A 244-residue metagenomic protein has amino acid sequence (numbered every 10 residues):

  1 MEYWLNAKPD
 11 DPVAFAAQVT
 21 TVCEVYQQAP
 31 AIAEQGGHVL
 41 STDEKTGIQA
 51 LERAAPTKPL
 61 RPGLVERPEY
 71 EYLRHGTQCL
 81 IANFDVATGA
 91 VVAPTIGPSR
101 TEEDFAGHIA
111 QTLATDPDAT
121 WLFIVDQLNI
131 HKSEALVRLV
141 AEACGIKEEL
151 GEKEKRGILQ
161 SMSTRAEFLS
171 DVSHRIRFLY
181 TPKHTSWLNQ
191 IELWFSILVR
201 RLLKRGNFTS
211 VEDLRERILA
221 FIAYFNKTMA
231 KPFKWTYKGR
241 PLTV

Functional and structural regions predicted by a protein language model:
M1-R74, V244: Charge-mixed, compositionally biased segments that are often intrinsically disordered regulatory tracts
G36-G37, A119-T120, V172-R177: Short glycine-/polar-rich loops that comprise or flank the Walker A/P-loop and associated switch/sensor motifs
S41-D43, N83, G89, I109 (+5 more regions): Mobile genetic element proteins and their domesticated derivatives, centered on retroelements and DNA transposons
I48-A50, I130-E134, W187-Q190, P241-V244: Short catalytic/ligand-binding loop motif for oxyanion handling, primarily in non-cytosolic enzymes, centered on
L60-L122: Electropositive, glycine- and tryptophan-enriched low-complexity nucleic-acid-binding patches
R67-Y72, A143-Q190, G206-F208: RNase H-like polynucleotidyl transferase catalytic core
A119-H131, E154-R156: Acidic/histidine-rich, metal-coordinating catalytic segments
H174-Y180, H184-T185, E192-V244: C-terminal anion-handling pockets and recognition modules
